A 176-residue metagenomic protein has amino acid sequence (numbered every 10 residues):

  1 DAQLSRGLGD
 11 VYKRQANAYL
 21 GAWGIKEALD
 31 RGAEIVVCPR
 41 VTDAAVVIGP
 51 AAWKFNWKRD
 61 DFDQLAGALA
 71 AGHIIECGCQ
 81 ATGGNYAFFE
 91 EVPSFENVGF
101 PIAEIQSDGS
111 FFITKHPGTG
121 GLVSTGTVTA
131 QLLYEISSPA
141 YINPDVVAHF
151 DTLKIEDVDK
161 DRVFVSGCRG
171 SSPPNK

Functional and structural regions predicted by a protein language model:
A2-L8, Y12: Single conserved hydrophobic/aromatic residue that forms the stacking wall/gate of nucleotide- or nucleobase-binding
Q15-P39: Active-site/ligand-binding-proximal alpha/beta "capping" segment
R40-V46: Gly/Ser/Thr-rich loops at beta-strand to alpha-helix junctions that form or flank small-molecule/cofactor-binding
V46-G49, Y86: Short glycine-/acidic-enriched loop or helix-start segments at secondary-structure transitions that form or flank
P50-F62: A glycine- and small-aliphatic-rich helix-loop capping segment at beta-alpha/alpha-beta transitions that lines
D63-G167: A conserved active-site cap/scaffold subdomain adjacent to cofactor or substrate pockets
R169-K176: Catalytic-core signal marking the mid-to-C-terminal active-site face
